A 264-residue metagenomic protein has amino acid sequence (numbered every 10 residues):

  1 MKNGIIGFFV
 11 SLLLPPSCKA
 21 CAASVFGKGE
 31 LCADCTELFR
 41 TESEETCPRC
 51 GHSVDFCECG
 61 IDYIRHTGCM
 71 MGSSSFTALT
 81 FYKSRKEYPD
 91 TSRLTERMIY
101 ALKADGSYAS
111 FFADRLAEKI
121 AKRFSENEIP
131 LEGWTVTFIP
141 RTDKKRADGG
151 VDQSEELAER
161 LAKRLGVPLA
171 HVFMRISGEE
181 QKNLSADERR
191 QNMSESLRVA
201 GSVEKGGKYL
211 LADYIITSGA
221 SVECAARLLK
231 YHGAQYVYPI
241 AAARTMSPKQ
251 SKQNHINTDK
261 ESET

Functional and structural regions predicted by a protein language model:
M1-T264: Glycine-rich phosphate/pyrophosphate-handling loop used in enzymes and phosphotransfer proteins
